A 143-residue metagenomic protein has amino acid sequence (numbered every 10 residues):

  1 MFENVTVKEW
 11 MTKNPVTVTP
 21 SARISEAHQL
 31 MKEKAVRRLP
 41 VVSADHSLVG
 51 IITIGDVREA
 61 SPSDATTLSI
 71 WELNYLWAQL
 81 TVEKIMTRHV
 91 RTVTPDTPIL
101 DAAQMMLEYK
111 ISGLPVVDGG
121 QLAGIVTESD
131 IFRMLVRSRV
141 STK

Functional and structural regions predicted by a protein language model:
M1-N14, I54-V90, A103-L107, T127-K143: Tandem CBS (Bateman) regulatory domains
T6, R23, P98, Q121 (+1 more regions): Residue-level recognition of oxygen-bearing side chains
N14-T17, S47, T92, Q121-L122: Short, flexible active-site loop motifs that bind/organize anionic cofactors or intermediates
V18-A35, V41-S43, E83-M86, T92-K110 (+2 more regions): The conserved cystathionine-beta-synthase
S25-Q29, V49-T53, T67-L73, P98-D101: Short, functional N-terminal and low-complexity linear motifs
M31, L39-G55, M106, L114-D130: A glycine-centered beta-loop-beta connector
V36-R37, S43-D45, T66-S69, I111-S112 (+2 more regions): Short, charged/polar low-complexity linear motifs in solvent-exposed/disordered segments
